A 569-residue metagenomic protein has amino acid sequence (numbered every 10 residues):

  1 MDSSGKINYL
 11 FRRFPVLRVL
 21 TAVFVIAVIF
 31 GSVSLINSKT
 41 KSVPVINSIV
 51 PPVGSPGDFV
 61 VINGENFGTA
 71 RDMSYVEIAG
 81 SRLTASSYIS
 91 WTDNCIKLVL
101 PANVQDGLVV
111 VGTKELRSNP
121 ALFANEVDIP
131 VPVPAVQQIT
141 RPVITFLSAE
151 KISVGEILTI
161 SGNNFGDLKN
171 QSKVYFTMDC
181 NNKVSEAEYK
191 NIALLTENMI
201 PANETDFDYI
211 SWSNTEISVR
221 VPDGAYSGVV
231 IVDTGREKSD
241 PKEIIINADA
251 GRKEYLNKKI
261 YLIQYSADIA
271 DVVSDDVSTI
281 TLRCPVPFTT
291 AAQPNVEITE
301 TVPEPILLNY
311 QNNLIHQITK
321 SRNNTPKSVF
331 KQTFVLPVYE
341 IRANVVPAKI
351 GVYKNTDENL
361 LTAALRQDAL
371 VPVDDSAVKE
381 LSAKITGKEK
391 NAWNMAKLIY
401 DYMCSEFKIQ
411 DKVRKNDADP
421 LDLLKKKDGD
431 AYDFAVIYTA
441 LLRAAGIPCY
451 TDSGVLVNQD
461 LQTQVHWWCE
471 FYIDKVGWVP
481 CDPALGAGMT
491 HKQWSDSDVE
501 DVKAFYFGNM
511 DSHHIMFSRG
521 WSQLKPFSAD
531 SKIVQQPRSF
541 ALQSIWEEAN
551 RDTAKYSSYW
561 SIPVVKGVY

Functional and structural regions predicted by a protein language model:
M1-V16: N-terminal Lys/Arg-rich, disordered targeting/topogenic segments
R13-R71, D106, L116-L194, S227-V229 (+1 more regions): Beta-strand/beta-sandwich contexts
V60-G64, V76, I96, L108-V111 (+4 more regions): A structural motif
L83-I89, N182-I210, A292-T319: Solvent-exposed beta-strand/loop surfaces of large extracellular or lumenal domains
E243-Y339: Intrinsically disordered, low-complexity N-terminal segments that are enriched in acidic
N309-Q410, A418-K425: Acidic low-complexity segments
F434-A529: Hydrophobic/aromatic-rich core segments of domains that either
K503-Y569: Low-complexity, Gly/Ser/Thr/Pro-rich intrinsically disordered linker/tail segments
